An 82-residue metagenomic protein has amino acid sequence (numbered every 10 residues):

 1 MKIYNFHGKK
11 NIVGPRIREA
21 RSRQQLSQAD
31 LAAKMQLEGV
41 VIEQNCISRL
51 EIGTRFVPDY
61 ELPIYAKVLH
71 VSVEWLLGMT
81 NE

Functional and structural regions predicted by a protein language model:
M1-Q24: A short, Lys/Arg-rich alpha-helix, primarily the initiator
I17, Q28, Q44, D59-L62: Helix-turn-helix DNA-binding elements, focusing on the entry/boundary residues of the two helices that contact DNA
Q25-R49: Short alpha-helical DNA-recognition segment
M35, E51, E61, T80: DNA major-groove recognition helix of helix-turn-helix
T54, P58-W75: DNA major-groove recognition helix of helix-turn-helix/homeodomain DNA-binding modules
